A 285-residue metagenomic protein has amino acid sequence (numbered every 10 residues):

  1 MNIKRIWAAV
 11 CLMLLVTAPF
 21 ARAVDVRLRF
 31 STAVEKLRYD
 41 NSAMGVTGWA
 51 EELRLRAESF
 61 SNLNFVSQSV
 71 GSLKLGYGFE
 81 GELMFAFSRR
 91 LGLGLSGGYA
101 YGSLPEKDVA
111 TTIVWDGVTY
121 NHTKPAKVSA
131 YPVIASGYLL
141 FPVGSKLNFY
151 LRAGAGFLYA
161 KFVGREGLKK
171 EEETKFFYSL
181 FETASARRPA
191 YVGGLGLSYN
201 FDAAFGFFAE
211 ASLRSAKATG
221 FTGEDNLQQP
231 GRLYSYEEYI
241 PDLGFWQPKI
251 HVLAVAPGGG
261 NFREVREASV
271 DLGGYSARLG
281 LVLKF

Functional and structural regions predicted by a protein language model:
M1-D25: Cleavable N-terminal export/targeting peptides
R22-R38, G274: Transmembrane beta-strand segments of Gram-negative outer membrane beta-barrel proteins
V24, S88-R90, P142-K146, N200-A204: Outer-membrane beta-barrel channels and translocator barrels
D25-R27, D271-F285: Outer-membrane beta-barrel "beta-signal"
L37-K74, A100-P132, L158-R188, A216-L272 (+1 more regions): Extracellular/periplasm-exposed beta-strand and loop segments of Gram-negative cell-envelope proteins, dominated by
Y77, L91, Y131-V133, F149 (+2 more regions): Hydrophobic core residues within well-ordered beta-strands of beta-rich domains
F79-F85, L95, Y99, A135-L139 (+5 more regions): Residues on the lipid-exposed face of transmembrane beta-strands in outer-membrane beta-barrel proteins
K146-Y150, G164: Short, structured loop/turn "capping" segments at alpha-beta junctions
